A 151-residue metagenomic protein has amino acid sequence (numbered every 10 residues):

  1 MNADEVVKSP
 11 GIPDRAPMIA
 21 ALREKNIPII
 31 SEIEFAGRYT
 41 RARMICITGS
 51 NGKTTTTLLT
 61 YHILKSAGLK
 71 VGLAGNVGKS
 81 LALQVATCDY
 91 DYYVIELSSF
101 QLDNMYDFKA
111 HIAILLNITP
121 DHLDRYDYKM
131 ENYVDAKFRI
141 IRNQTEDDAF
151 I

Functional and structural regions predicted by a protein language model:
A3: An anion/phosphate-binding loop that grips the pyrophosphate of nucleotide cofactors and donors
P10-F150: Phosphate-binding loop of NTP-binding sites
